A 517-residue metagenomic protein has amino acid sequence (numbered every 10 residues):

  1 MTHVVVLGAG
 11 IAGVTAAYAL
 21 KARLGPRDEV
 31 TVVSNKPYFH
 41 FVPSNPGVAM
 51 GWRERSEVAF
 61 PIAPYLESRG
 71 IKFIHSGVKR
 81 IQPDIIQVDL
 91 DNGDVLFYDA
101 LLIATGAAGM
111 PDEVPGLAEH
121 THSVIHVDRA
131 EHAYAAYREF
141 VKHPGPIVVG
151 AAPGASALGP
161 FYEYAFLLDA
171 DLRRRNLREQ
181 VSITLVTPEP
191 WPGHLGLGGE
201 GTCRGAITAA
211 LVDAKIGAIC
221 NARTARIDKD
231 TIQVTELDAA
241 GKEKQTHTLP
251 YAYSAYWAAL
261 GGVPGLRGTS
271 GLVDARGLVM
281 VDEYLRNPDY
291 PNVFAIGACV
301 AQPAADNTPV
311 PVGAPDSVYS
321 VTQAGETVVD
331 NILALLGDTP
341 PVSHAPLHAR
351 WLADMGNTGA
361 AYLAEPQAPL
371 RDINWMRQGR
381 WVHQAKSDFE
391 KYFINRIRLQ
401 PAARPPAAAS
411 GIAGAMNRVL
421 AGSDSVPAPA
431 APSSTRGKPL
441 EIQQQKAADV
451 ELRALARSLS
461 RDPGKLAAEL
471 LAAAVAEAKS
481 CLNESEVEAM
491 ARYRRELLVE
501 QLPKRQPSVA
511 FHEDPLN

Functional and structural regions predicted by a protein language model:
T2-K72, P153-L197: Beta1-alpha1 glycine-rich phosphate/pyrophosphate-binding loop at the start of Rossmann-like nucleotide-binding domains
T2-V5, S68-E163, L167-N176, K242-K244: FAD-binding core/adjacent interface of flavoenzyme oxidoreductases
E29, S68-V88, L96, A170-V281 (+1 more regions): A Rossmann-like FAD-binding core segment of flavoenzymes
A118-H143, P250-V321: FAD-site-proximal beta/loop scaffold in flavoenzymes
A170, S317-P346: Internal hydrophobic alpha-helix adjacent to the cofactor/substrate pocket in enzyme cavities
H348, G411, A476-N517: Short, positively charged interaction helices/loops
A361-A408: C-terminal auxiliary extensions adjacent to catalytic cores
R461-S485: Short, basic amphipathic alpha-helical segments that act as recognition/interaction helices in nucleic-acid-binding
